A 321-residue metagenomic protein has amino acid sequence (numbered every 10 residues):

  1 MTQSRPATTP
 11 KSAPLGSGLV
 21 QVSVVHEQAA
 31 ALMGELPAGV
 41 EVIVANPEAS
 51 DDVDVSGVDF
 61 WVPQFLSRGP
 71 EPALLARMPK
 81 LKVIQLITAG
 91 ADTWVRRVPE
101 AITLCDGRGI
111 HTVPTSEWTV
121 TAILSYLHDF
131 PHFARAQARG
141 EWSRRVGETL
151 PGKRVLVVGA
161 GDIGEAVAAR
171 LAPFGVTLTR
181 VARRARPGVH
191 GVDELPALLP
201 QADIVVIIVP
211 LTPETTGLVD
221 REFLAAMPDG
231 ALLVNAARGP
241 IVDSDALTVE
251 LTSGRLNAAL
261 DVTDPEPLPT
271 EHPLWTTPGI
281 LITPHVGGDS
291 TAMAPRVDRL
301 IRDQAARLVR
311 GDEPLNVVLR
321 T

Functional and structural regions predicted by a protein language model:
M1-P63: N-terminal glycine-/charge-rich "phosphate-binding" loop or analogous flexible N-terminal tail
D59-A134: Phosphate/diphosphate ligand-binding glycine-rich loop within oxidoreductases
F65, T88, I207-V209, A236-A237 (+1 more regions): Glycine-rich, N-terminal phosphate-binding loop of Rossmann-like dinucleotide-binding domains
P72-K80, V95-E100, F223-D229, E250-G254 (+1 more regions): Short, conserved loop/helix-junction motifs that constitute active-site signature segments in enzyme catalytic cores
S116-H132, P173-F174, L300-R307, D312: Oxidoreductase and adenylate-handling cofactor-binding alpha/beta cores
H132-A166, D193: Glycine-rich NAD(P)-binding loop of Rossmann-like domains
T177, R184-P273: Rossmann-like adenosine-cofactor binding region
G230, A236-T321: Rossmann-like dinucleotide-binding domain for NAD(H)/NADP(H)
